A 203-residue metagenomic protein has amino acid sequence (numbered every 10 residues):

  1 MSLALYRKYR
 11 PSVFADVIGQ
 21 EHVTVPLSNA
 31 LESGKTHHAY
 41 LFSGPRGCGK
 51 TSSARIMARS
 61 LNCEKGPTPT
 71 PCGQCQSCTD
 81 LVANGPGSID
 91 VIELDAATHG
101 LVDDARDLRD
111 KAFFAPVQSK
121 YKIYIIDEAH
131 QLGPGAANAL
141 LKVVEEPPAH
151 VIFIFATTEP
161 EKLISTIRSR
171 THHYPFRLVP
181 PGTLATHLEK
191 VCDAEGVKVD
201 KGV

Functional and structural regions predicted by a protein language model:
M1-H173, V179-T183, E189-D193, K201: P-loop/Walker A NTP-binding region and its immediately flanking N-terminal helices in P-loop NTPase folds
